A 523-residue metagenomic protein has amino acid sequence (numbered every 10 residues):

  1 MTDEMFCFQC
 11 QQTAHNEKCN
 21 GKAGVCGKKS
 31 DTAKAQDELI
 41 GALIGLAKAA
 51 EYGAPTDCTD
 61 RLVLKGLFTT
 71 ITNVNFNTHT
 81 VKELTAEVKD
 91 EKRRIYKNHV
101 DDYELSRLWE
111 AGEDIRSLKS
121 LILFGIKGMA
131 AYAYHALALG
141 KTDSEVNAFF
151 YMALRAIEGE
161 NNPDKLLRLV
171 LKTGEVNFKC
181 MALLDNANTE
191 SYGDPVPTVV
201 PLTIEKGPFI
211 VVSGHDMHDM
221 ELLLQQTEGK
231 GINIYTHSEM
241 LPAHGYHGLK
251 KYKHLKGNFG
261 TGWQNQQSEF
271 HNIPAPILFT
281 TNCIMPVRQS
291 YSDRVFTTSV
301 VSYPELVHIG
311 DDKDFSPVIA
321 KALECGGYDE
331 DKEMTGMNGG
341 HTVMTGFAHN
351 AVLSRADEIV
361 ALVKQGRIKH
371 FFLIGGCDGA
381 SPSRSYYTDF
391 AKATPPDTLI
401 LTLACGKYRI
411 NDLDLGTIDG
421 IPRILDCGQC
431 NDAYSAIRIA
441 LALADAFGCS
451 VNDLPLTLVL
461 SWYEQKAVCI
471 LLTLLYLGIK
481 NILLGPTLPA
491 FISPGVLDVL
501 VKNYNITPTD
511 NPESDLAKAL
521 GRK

Functional and structural regions predicted by a protein language model:
T2-T32, Q36-E38, I44-G45, R168 (+1 more regions): Anaerobic metallocofactor- and corrinoid-dependent redox/one-carbon enzyme cores, especially those from methanogenesis
L43-S191: Electropositive, gly/pro-rich neighborhoods at or near active sites that engage anionic ligands
